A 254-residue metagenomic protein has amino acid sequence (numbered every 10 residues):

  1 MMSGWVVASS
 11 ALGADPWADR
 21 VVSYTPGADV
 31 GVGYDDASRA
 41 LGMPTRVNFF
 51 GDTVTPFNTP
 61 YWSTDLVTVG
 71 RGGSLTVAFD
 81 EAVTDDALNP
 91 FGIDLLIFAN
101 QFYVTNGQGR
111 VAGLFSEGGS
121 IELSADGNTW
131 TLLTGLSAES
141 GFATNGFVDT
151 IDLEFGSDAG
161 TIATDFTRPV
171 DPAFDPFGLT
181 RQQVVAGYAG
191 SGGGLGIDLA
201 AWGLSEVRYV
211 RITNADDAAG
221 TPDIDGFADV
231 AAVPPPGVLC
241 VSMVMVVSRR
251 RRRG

Functional and structural regions predicted by a protein language model:
M1-A14: Sec-dependent, cleavable N-terminal signal peptides
W5, W130-L133: Tryptophan-centered short beta-strand motifs
L12-G119, L132-A232: A domain-level signal for the mature, folded cores of soluble proteins
V233-R250: A short, hydrophobic C-terminal helix/tail in secreted or cell-surface proteins
